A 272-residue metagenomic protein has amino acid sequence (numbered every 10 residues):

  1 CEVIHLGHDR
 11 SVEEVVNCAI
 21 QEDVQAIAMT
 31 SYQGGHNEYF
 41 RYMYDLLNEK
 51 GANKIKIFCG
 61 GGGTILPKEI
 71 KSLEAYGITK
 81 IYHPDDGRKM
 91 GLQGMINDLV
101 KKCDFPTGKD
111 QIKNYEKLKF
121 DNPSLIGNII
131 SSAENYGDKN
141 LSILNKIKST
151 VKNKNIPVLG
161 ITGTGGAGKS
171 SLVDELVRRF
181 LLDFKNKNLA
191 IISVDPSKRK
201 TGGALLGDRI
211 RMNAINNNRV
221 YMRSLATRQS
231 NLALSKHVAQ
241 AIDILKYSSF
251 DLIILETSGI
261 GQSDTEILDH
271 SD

Functional and structural regions predicted by a protein language model:
C1-M95: Cofactor-cradling patches in redox/metallo enzymes
V3, E134-I156, A167, L176-S263 (+1 more regions): Nucleotide-state-sensitive switch-loop elements of NTP-binding domains
A19, D23, Y44-G51, G77 (+7 more regions): Structural signal for hydrophobic packing residues in well-ordered secondary-structure cores of soluble enzyme domains
Q25, T79, D251, S271-D272: Conserved acidic residues
L92-P157: Extreme N-terminal, non-catalytic leader segments that precede Walker-type/kinase nucleotide-binding cores
L159-I161: Hydrophobic anchor at the beta1->P-loop junction of P-loop NTPases
L172: Hydrophobic positions on the alpha1 helix immediately C-terminal to the Walker A/P-loop
